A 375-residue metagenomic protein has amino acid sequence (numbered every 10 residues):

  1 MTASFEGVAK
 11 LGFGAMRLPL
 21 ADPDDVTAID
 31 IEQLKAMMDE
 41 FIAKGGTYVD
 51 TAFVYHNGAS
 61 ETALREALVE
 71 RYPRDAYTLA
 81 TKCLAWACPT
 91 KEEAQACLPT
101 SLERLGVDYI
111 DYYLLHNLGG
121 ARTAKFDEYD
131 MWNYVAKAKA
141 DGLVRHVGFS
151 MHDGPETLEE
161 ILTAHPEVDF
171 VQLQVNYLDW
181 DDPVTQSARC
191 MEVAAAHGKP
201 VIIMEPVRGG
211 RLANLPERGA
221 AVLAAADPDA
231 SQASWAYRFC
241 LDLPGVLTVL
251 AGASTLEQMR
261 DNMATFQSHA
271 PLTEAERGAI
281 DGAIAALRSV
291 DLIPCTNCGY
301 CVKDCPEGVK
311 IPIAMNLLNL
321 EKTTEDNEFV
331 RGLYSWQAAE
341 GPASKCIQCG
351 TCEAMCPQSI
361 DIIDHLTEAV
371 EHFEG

Functional and structural regions predicted by a protein language model:
M1-Y77, Y134, A140: N-terminal binding-site loop/beta-alpha segment at the start of enzyme catalytic domains that lines or forms
A9-G14, V49-T51, Y77-T81, Y113-L115 (+4 more regions): Hydrophobic faces of well-ordered beta-strands that scaffold small-molecule active sites in alpha/beta enzyme cores
A21-D22, I29, D39, W86-I202 (+3 more regions): Glycine/proline-rich, positively charged, aromatic-decorated active-site loop/lid region on the catalytic face
I31, I42, G46-T47, E66 (+1 more regions): Structured C-terminal cap/extension of enzyme domains
Y55, A59, H152-D153, S254 (+1 more regions): Short beta->alpha linker loops
Y55, R71-K91, H116: Structural motif corresponding to the early beta-alpha repeats
S60-E61, G154-E159, M259: Short, well-ordered alpha-helical microsegments
T62-A76, H165-V171, M263-H269: Short, electropositive alpha-helical surface patch
